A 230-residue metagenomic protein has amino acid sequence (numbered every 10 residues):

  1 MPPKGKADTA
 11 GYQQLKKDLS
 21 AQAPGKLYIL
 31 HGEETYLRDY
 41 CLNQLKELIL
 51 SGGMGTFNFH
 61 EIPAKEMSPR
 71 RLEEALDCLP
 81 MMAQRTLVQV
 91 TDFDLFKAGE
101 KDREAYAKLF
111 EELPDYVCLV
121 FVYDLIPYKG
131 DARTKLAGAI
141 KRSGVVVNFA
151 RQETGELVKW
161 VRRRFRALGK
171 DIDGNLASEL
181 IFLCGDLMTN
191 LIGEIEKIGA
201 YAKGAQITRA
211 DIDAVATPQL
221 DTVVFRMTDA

Functional and structural regions predicted by a protein language model:
M1-A230: Conserved beta/loop motifs at nucleotide-recognition and modification sites
